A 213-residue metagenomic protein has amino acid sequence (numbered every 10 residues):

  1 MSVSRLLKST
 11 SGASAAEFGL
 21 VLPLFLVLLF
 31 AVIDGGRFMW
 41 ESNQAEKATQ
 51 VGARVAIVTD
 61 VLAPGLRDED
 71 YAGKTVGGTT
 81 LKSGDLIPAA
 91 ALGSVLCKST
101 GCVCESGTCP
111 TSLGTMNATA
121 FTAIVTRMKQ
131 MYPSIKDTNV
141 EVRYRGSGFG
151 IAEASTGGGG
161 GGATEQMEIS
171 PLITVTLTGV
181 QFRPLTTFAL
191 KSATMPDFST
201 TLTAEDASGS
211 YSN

Functional and structural regions predicted by a protein language model:
M1-S11: N-terminal leader/signal peptides at the extreme start of proteins
T10, E46-Q50: A broad detector of short, well-ordered amphipathic alpha-helices that serve as recognition/interaction surfaces
A15, L22, V55: Short, flexible micro-motifs
G19-W40: C-terminal juxtamembrane segment of a hydrophobic transmembrane alpha-helix
R37-E46, V61-L62: Membrane-proximal amphipathic alpha-helices that sit immediately adjacent to an N-terminal transmembrane/signal-anchor
Q50-N213: Short, conserved structural patches
